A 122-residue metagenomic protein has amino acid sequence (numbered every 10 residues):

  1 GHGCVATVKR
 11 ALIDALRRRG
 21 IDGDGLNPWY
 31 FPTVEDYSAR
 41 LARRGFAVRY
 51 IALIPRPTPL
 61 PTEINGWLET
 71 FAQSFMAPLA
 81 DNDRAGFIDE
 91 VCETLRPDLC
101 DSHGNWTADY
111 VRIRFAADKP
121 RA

Functional and structural regions predicted by a protein language model:
G1-L60: Conserved catalytic/acceptor-binding region of the Class I
H2-G3, P32, N82, G86 (+1 more regions): Residues at secondary-structure transition points
T7-A11, D36, G66, G86 (+3 more regions): Alpha-helical elements of Rossmann-like donor-binding domains used by nucleotide-donor carbohydrate transfer enzymes
T7-A11, L79, G104-N105: Short acidic, glycine/proline-enriched loop segments that cap or flank alpha-helices
L26, S102, W106: Generic anion/oxyanion-binding catalytic loop in active/binding sites
R44, R49-H103: C-terminal helical/coil "lid" or tail adjacent to the Rossmann-like core of SAM-dependent
F46, A117-R121: C-terminal beta-strand of the catalytic ATP-binding
D109-A116: Short hydrophobic/aromatic beta-strand or adjacent loop that forms the aromatic wall/cage of a ligand/substrate-binding
